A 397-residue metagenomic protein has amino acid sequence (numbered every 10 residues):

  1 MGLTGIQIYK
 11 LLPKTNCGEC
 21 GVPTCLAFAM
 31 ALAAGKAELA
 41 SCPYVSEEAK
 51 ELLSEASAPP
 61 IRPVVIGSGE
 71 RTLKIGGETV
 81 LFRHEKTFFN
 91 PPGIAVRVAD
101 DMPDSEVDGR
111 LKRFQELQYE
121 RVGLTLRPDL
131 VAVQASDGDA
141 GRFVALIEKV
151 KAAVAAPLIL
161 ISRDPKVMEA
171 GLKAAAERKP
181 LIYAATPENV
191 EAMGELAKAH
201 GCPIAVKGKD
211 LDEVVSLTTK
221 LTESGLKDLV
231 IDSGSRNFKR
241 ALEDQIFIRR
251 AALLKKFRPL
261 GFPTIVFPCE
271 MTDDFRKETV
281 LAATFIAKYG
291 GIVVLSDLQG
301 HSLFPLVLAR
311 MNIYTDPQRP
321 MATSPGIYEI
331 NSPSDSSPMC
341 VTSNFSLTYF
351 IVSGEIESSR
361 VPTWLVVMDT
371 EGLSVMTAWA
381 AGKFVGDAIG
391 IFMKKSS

Functional and structural regions predicted by a protein language model:
M1-G5, Y9, G18, M30 (+1 more regions): Long, polar/Ser/Thr-enriched low-complexity segments that form simple helices or flexible linkers at protein ends
G2-K14, A49-L111, E329-N331: N-terminal amphipathic alpha-helix/helix-capping segment at the start of soluble metabolic enzymes
P13-A31, A40-Y44: Local cysteine-cluster metal-coordination motifs and their immediate loop/turn environment, predominantly Fe-S cluster
A34, F82, P92-S397: Conserved mixed alpha/beta catalytic, RNA-binding, or beta-rich assembly cores of soluble enzyme, regulatory
Y44-K50, A176-E177: Terminal amphipathic helices with adjacent charged low-complexity linkers/tails
